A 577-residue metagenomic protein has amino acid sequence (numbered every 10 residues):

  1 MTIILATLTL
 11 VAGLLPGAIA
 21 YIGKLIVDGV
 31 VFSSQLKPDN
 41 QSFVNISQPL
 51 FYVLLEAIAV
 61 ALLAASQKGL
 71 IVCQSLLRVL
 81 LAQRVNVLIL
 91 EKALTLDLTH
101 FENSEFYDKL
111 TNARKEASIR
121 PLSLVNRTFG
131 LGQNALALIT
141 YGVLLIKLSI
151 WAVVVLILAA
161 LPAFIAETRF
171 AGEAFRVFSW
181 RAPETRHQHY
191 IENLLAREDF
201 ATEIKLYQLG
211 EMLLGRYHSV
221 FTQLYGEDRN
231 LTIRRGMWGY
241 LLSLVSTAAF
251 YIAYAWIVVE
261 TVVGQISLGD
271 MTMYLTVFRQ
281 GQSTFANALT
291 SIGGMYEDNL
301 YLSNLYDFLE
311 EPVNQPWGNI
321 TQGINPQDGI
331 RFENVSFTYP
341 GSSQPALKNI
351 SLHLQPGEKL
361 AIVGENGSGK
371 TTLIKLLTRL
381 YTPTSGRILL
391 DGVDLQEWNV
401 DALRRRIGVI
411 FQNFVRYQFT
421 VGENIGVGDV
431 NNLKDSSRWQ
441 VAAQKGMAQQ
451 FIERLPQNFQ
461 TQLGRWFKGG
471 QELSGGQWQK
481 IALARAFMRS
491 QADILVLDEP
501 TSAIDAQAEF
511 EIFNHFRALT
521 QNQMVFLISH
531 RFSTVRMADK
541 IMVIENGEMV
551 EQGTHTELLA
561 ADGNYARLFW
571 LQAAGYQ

Functional and structural regions predicted by a protein language model:
I3-S66, G142-A174, A248-A255, V259-L268 (+2 more regions): Transmembrane helix-loop-helix hairpins at lipid-water interfaces of multipass membrane proteins, especially the type-1
I19-G23, V27, A59-E102, F106 (+5 more regions): Juxtamembrane helix-loop junctions of ABC transporter transmembrane domains
L70, Q74-R78, E91-Y141, A196-Q208: Juxtamembrane loop-to-helix connectors within ABC transporter transmembrane domains
A93, Y217, F332-N334: Conserved catalytic Walker-motif region of ABC-type ATPase nucleotide-binding domains
T95-L98, E311-N314, A448-I452: Hydrophobic patch in the ABC ATPase nucleotide-binding domain
R114-L124, V177-P183, N193-A196, K205-I252 (+5 more regions): An intracellular "coupling" helix at the cytosolic face of ABC transporter transmembrane type-1 domains
L209, I233, A253, M271-E310 (+1 more regions): Cytosolic ends of transmembrane helices, especially the final helix of ABC transmembrane type-1 domains
G318, G323-Q577: ABC-type nucleotide-binding domain
